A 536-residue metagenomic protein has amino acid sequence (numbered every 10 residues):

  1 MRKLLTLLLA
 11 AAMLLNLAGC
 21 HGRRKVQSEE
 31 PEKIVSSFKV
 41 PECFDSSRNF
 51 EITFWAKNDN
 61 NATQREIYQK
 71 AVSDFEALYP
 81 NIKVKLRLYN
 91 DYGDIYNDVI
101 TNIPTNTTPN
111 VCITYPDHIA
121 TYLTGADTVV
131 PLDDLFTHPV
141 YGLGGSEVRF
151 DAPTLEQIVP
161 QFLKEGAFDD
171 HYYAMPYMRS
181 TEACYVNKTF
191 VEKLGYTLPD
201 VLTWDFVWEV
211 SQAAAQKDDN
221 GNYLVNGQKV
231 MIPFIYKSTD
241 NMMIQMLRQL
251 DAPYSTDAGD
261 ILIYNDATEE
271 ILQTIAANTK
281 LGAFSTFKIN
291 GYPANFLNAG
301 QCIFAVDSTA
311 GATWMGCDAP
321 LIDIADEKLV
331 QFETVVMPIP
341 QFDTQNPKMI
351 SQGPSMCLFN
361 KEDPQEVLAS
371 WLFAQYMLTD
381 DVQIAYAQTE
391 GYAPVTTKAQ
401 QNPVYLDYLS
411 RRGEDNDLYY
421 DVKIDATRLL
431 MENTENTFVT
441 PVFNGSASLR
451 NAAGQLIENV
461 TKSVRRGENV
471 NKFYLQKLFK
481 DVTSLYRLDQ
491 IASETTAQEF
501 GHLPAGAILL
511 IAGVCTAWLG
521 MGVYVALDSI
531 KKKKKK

Functional and structural regions predicted by a protein language model:
E30-F44, P116-T181, Y223-G227, L329-P340: Hinge/lid segment of periplasmic solute-binding proteins
S47-N61, I82-R87, V111: Short, well-ordered beta-strand elements
A77-Q157, K193-L194, F296, I303-F304 (+1 more regions): Extracytoplasmic "Venus flytrap"/periplasmic binding protein-like
K83, Q273, A277-F284, P320-K398: Extracytoplasmic/periplasmic substrate-recognition and gating elements
F162-Y177, E182, F206-I261: Extracytoplasmic/periplasmic solute-binding protein
V210-Q212, D257-N290, T334-V335, I339: Glycine-centered hinge/linker elements that transmit conformational signals in sensory and ligand-binding systems
T334-Q341, A387-Q455, N459: Long, aromatic- and glycine/proline-rich binding clefts that accommodate carbohydrate-like moieties
V422-K536: Conserved C-terminal helix/tail region of periplasmic/extracytoplasmic solute-binding proteins
